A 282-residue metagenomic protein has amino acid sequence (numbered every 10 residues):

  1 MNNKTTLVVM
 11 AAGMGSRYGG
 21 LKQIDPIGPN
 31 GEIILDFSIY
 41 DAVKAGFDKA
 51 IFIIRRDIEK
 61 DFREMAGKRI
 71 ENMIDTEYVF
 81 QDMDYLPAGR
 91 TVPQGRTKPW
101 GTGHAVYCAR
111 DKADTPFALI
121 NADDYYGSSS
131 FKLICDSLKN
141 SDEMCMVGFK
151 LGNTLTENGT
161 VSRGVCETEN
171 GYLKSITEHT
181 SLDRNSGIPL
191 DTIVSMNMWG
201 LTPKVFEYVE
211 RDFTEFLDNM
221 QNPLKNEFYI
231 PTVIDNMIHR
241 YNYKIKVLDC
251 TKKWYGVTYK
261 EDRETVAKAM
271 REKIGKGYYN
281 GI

Functional and structural regions predicted by a protein language model:
N2-G67, I74-T76: N-terminal glycine-rich phosphate-binding loop and ensuing alpha1 helix
F62-A66, I134, V209, V266: Hydrophobic packing residues within well-ordered alpha-helices of enzyme cores
I70-P116: Short phosphate-binding loop-to-helix
A88-P99, G159-G164, E261-T265: Short, surface-exposed amphipathic charged segments that create phosphate/polyanion-binding patches used for binding
T115-Y125: Short beta-strand-to-loop acidic/aromatic patch adjacent to the donor-nucleotide binding site
G127-W199, P203: Conserved core of the sugar-phosphate nucleotidyltransferase
E169-K246, R271-G275: Catalytic-core segments of class I nucleotidyltransferases/pyrophosphorylases that form NMP-activated intermediates
H239-K244, K252-I282: Hydrophobic helical membrane-anchoring modules
